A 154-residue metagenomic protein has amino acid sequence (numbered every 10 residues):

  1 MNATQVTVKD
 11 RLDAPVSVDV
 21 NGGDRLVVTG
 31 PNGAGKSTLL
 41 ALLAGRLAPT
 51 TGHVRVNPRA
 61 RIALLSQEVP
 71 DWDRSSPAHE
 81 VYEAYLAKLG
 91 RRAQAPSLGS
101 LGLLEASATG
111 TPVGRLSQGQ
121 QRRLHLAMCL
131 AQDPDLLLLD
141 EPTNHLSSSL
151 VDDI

Functional and structural regions predicted by a protein language model:
N2-I154: ABC ATP-binding cassette signature C-motif
